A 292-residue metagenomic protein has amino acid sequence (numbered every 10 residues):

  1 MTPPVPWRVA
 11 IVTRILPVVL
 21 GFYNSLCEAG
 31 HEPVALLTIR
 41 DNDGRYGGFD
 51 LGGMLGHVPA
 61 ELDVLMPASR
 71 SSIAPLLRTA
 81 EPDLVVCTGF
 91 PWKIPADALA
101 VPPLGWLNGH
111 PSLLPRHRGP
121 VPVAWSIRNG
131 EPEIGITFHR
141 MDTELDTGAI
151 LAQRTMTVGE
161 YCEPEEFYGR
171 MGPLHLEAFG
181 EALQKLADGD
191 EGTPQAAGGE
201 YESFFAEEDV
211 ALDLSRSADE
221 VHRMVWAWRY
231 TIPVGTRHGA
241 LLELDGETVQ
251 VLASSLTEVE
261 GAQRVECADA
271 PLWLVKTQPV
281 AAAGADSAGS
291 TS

Functional and structural regions predicted by a protein language model:
M1-Y230, V234-T236, S254-V280, S290-S292: One-carbon transfer enzymes
T236-V251: Short, structured protein-protein interaction patches enriched in aromatics and acidic/basic residues, typified by
A283-G284: Low-complexity acidic/polar repeat-biased segments
